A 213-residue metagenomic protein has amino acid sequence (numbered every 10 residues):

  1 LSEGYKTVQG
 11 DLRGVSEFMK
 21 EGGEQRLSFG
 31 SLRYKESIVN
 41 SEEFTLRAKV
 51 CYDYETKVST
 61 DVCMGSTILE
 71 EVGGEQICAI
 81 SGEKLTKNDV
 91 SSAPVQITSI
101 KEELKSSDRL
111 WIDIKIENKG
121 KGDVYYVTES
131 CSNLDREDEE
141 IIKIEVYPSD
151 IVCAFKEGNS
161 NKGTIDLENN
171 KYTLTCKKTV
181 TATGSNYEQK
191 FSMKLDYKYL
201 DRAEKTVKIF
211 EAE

Functional and structural regions predicted by a protein language model:
L1-E213: Non-catalytic macromolecular-recognition regions in eukaryotic signaling proteins
